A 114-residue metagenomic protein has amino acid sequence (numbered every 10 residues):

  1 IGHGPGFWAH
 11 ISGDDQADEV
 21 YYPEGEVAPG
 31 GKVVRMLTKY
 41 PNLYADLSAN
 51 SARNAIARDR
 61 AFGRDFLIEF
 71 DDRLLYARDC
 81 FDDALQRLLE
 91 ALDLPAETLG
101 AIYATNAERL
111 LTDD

Functional and structural regions predicted by a protein language model:
I1-L75: Catalytic pocket-lining loop regions of alpha/beta-barrel enzymes, especially the amidohydrolase/enolase/GH5 lineages
E69-L75, C80-D114: Mid-to-C-terminal alpha-helical segments outside catalytic/metal-binding sites
